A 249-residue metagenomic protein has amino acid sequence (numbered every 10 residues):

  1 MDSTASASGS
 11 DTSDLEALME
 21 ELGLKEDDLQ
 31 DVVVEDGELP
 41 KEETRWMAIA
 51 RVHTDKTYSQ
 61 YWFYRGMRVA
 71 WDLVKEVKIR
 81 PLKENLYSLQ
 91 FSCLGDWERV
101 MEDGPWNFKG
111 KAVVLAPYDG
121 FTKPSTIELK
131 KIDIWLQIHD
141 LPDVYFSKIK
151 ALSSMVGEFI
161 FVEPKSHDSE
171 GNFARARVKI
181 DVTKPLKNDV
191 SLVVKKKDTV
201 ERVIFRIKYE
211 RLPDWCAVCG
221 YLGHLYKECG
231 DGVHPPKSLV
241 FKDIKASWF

Functional and structural regions predicted by a protein language model:
M1-W135, H139-L141, F146-K150, E163-H167: Nucleic acid-contacting regions in RNA/DNA-associated proteins, especially the beta1-alpha1 entry segment
R65-M67, G95-A112, M155, P185-E201 (+1 more regions): RNA recognition motif
C93, S153, V178: Terminal peptide-recognition signature
K123-T126, S191-R211: Short, intrinsically disordered linker segments that flank or connect zinc-binding domains
L136-D140, I180-V182, V194, Y209-R211 (+1 more regions): Short, structured patches in soluble enzyme cores that scaffold and shape functional sites
V156-F161: Folded, disulfide-stabilized extracellular/luminal domains of secretory-pathway proteins
E163-P185: BRCT (BRCA1 C-terminal) domain core and associated BRCT-interaction motifs
I204-F249: A short, cysteine/histidine-rich metal-binding "knuckle" motif
